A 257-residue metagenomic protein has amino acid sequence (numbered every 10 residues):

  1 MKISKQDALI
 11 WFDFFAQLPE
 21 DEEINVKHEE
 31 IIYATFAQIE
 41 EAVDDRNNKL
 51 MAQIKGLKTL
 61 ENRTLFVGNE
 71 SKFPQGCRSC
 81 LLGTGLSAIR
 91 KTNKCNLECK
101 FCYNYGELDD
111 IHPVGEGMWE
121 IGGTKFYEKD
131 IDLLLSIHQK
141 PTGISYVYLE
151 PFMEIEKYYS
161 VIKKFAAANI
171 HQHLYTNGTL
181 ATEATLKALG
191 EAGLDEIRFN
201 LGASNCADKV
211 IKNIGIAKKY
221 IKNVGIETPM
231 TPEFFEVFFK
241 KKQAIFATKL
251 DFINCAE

Functional and structural regions predicted by a protein language model:
Q6-K91, G106-I111: N-terminal [4Fe-4S]-dependent radical SAM core
F73-R90, K94, K100, Y105-Y146 (+1 more regions): Conserved alpha-helical substructure of the radical SAM core
A88, F238-D251: Short amphipathic alpha-helices and their capping/turn segments at secondary-structure boundaries
G106-F126, H138-E154, F165-A181, L189-K209 (+2 more regions): Core AdoMet radical
Y127-L133, A181-K187, F235-Q243: Short, acidic/polar
L135-Q139, L189-G193, I214-K219, F246-A247: Acidic (Asp/Glu)-rich catalytic clusters
K157-K164, A184-A188, K212-I216, K240-A244: A short acidic, amphipathic alpha-helical/loop segment
A217-A244: Conserved strand-turn element in the central/C-terminal portion of the radical SAM core barrel that lines
